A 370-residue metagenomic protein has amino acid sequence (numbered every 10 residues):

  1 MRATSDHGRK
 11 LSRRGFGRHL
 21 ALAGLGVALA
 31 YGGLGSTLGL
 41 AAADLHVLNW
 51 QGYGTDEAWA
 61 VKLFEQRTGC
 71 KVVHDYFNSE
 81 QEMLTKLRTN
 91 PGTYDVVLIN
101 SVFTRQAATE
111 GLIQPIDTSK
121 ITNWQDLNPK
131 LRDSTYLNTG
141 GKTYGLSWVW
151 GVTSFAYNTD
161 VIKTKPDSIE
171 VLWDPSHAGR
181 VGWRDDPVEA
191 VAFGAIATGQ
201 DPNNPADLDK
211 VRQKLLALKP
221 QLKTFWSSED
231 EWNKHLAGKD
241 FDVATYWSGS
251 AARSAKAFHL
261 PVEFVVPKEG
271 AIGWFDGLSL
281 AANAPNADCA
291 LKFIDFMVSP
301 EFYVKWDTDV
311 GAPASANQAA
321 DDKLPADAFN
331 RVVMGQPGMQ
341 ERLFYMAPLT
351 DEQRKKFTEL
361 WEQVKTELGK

Functional and structural regions predicted by a protein language model:
M1-G15, L22-Y31, L38: N-terminal secretory signal peptides
A42-A107: Early extracytoplasmic/lumenal segment of secretory-pathway proteins
G54-T55, F77, L98-A237: Extracytoplasmic ligand-binding site segments that recognize negatively charged/polar headgroups
F103-A108, A237, V243-P261: A ligand-binding cleft/hinge motif common to bilobed small-molecule-binding domains
S154-V161, A195-G199, W274-A287, K305: A bilobed periplasmic-binding-protein/Venus flytrap-type ligand-binding module shared by bacterial periplasmic
D209-L218, F258-A282, A328: Periplasmic-binding protein-like
K234, P337-K370: Conserved C-terminal helix/tail region of periplasmic/extracytoplasmic solute-binding proteins
A281-R342: Mature extracytoplasmic/periplasmic domains
